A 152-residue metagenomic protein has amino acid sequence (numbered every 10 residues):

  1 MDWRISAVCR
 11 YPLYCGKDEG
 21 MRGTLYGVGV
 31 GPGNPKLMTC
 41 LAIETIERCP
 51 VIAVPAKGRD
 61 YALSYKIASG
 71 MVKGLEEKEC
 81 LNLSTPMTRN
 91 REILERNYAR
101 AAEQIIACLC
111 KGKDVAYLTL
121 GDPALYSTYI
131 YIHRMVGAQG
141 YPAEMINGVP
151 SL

Functional and structural regions predicted by a protein language model:
G20-P35, C40-A42, E47-E144: Class I S-adenosyl-L-methionine
V149-L152: Short, flexible loop segments at boundaries between secondary-structure elements
